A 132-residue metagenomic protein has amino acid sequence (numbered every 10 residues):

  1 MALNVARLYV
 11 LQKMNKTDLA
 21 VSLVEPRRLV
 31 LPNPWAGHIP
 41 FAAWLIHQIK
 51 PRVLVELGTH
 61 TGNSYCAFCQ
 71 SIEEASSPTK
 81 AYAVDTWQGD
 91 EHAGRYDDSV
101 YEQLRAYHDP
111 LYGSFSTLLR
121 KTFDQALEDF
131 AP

Functional and structural regions predicted by a protein language model:
A6-K50: Class I SAM-dependent methyltransferase Rossmann-like catalytic core, especially the SAM/SAH-binding loop
R28, A36-P132: S-adenosylmethionine/decaboxylated-SAM
